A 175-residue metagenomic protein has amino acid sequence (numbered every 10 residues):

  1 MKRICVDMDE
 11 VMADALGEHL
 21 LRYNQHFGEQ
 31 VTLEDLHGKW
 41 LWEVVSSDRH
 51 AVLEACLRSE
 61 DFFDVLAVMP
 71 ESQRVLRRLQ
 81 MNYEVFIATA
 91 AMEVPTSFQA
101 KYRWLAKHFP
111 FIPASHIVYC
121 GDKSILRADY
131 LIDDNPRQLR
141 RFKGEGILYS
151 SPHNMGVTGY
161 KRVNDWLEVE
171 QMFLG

Functional and structural regions predicted by a protein language model:
M1-V52: Active-site neighborhood of HAD-like aspartate-dependent phosphohydrolases
A55-A88, V94-Q99: Short, acidic loop-to-helix structural element flanking the phosphoryl-transfer center in phosphate-processing enzymes
E84-F86, Y130, I147: A structural signal for isolated positions on well-ordered beta-strands in alpha/beta enzyme cores
V85-S97, H116, G156-L167, M172-G175: Membrane-proximal envelope and lipid/glycan-remodeling enzymes
A88-R141: Substrate-recognition "cap/lid" segment bordering the active-site pocket of phosphatases
I132-W166: Acidic, Mg2+-coordinating phosphoryl-transfer loop and its flanking beta/alpha structural elements, shared across
